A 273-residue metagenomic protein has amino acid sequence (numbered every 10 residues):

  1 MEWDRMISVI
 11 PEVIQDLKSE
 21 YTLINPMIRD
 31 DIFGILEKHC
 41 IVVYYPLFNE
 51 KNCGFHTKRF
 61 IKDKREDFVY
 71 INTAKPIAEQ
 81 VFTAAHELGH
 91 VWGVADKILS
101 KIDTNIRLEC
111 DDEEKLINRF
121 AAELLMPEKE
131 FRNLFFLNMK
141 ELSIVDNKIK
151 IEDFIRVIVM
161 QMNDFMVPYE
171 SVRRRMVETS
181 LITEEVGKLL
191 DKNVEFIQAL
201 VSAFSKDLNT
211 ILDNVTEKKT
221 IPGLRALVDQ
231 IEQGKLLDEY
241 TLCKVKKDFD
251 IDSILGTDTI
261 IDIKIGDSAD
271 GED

Functional and structural regions predicted by a protein language model:
M1-D273: Active-site hotspot residues in diverse enzymes, especially metal/ion-binding acidic/histidine motifs
